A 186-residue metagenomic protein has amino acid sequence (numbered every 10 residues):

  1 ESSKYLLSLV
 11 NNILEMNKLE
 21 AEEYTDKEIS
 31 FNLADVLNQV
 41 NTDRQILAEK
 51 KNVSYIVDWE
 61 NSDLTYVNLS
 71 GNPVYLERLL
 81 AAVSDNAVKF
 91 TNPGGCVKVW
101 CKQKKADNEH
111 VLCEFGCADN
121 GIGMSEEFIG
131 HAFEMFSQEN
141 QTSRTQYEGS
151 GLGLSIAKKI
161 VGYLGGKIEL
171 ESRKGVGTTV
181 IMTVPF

Functional and structural regions predicted by a protein language model:
E1-L6: Short alpha-helical segment of the dimerization/phosphotransfer core of two-component systems
N17-E28: Helix-loop junction within the histidine kinase core
K27-Q45, S54, E77: A conserved beta-strand-to-alpha-helix junction within the catalytic ATP-binding
A87-V88: Short helix-loop "hinge" at the ATP-lid/N-box region of the Bergerat-fold HATPase_c
M124-Q138: Short conserved segment of the HATPase_c
E148, G153, A157: Short alpha-helical Gxxx[C/S/T] motif in the catalytic ATP-binding
